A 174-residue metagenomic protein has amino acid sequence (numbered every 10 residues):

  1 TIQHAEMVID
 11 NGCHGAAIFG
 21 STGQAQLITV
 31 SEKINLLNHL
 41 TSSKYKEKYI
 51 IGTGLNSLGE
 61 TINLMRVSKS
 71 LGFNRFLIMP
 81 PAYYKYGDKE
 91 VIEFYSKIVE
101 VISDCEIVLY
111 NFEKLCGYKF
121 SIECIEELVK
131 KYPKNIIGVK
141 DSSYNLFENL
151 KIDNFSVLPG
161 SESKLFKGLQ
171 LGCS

Functional and structural regions predicted by a protein language model:
T1-K119, I125, I136: Active-site beta->alpha loop and helix N-cap motifs at the rims of alpha/beta catalytic domains
V99-I102, F112-S174: Catalytic alpha/beta core domains of metabolic enzymes, predominantly
